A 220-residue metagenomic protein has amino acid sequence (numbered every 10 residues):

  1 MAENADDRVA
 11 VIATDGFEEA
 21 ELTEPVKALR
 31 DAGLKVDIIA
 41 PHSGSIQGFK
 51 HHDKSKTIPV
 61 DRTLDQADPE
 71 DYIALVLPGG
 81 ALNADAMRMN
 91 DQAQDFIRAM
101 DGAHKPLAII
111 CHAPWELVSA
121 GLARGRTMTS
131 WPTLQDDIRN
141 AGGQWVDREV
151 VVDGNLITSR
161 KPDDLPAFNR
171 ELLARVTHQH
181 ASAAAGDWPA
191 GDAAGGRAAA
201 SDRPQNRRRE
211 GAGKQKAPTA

Functional and structural regions predicted by a protein language model:
M1-A103, L107, W115-T127, Q135-A220: Extended, subdomain-level signal for the structured scaffold at the beginning of enzyme domains
C111: Catalytic nucleophile serine of serine hydrolases, specifically the conserved "nucleophile elbow" pentapeptide
